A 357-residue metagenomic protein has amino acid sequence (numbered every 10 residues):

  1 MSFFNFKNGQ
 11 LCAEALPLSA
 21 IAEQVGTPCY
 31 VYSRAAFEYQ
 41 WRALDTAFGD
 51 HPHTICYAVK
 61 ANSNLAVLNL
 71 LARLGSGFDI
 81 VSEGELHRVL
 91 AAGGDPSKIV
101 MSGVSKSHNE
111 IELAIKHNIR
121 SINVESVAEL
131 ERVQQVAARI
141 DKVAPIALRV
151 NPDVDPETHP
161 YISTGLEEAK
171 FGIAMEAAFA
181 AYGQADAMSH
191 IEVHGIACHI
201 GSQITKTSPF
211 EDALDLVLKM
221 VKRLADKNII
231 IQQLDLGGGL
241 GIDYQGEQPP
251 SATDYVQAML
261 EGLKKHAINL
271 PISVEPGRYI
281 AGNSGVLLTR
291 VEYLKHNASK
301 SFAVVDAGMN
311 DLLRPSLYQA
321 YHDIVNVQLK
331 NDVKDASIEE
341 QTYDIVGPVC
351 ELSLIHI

Functional and structural regions predicted by a protein language model:
M1-A144, M188-E192, K219, D226 (+1 more regions): A charged N-terminal "starter" segment
P17, S33-A36, Q40, S63-V67 (+17 more regions): General structural feature for long, well-ordered alpha-helical segments within catalytic domains of soluble enzymes
F37, K60, S82, A114 (+5 more regions): Conserved, mostly hydrophobic/aromatic
C56, S121, P145, Q233 (+2 more regions): Hydrophobic "anchor" residues on beta-strands that sit immediately upstream of conserved functional sites
V59-S63, G84-E85, S105-K106, S126-A128 (+5 more regions): Active-site-proximal loop/turn and secondary-structure-junction residues that shape catalytic pockets, frequently
A91-G94, I115-K116, A138-K142, Y161-S163 (+6 more regions): Solvent-exposed alpha-helices and their adjacent loops that cap or buttress functional pockets in soluble metabolic
P152-L294: Active-site loop/helix belt of alpha/beta enzymes
A258, N269-I355: Charged (often Lys/Glu-rich) extended helix/loop segments that serve as interaction or gating elements
